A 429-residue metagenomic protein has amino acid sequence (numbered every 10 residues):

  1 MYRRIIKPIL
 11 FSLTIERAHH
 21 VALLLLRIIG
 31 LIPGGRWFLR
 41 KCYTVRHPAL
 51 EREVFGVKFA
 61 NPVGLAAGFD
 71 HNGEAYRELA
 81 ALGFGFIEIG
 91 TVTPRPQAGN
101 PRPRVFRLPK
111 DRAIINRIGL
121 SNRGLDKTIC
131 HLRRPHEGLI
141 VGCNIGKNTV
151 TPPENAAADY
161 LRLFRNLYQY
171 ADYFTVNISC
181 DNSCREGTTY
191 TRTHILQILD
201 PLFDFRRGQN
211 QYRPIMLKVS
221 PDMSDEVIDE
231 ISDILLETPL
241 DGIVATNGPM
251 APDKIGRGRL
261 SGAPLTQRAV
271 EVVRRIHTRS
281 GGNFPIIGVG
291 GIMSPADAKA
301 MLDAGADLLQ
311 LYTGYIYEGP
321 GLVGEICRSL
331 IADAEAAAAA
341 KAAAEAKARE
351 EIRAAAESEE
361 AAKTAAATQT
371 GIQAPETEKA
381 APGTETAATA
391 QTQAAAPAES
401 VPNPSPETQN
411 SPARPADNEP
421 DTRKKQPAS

Functional and structural regions predicted by a protein language model:
R36-V45, D181-H194, I228-G282: Glycine/Thr-rich beta-alpha phosphate-binding loop at enzyme active sites
K58-G64, G138-C143, G208-M223, R279-G288: Short beta-strand/loop segments at the ligand-binding rim of alpha/beta enzyme cores
E74-L79, M223-L235, I292-L309: Catalytic cores of alpha/beta
E88-P94, I178-C180, V244-P249, A298-E325: Glycine-rich phosphate-binding active-site loops on the catalytic face of alpha/beta enzymes
G90-L139: A gly/proline- and charged-residue-enriched helix-loop-helix capping module
G99-R112, P252-G262, Y315-A339: C-terminal helical cap(s) of enzyme catalytic domains, especially alpha/beta-barrels
A113, R123-G138, T191-Y212, L260-F284 (+1 more regions): Alpha-helix-loop-beta-strand connector modules within alpha/beta enzyme cores
N148-Y160, T188, L217-L236: Active-site glycine- and acidic-residue-rich loops that bind and position anionic ligands or nucleotide-like cofactors
